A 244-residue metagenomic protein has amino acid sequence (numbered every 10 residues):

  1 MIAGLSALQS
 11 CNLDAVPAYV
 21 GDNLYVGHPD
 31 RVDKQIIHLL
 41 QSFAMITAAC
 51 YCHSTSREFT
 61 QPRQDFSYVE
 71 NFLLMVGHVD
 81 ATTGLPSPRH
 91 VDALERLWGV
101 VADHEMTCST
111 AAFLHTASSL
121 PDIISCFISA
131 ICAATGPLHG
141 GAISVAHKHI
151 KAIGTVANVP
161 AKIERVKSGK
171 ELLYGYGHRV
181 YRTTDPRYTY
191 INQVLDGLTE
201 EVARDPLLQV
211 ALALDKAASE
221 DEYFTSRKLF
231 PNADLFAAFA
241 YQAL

Functional and structural regions predicted by a protein language model:
M1-L244: Hydrophobic alpha-helical bundle cores within soluble ligand-binding/oligomerization subdomains
